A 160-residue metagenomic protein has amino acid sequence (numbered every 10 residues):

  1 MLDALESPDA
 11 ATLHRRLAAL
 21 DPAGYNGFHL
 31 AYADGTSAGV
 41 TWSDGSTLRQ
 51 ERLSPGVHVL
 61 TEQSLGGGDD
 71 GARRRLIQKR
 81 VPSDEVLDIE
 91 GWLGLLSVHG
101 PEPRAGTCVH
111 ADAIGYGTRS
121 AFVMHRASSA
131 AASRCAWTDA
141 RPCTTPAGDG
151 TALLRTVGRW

Functional and structural regions predicted by a protein language model:
M1-W160: N-terminal nucleophile
